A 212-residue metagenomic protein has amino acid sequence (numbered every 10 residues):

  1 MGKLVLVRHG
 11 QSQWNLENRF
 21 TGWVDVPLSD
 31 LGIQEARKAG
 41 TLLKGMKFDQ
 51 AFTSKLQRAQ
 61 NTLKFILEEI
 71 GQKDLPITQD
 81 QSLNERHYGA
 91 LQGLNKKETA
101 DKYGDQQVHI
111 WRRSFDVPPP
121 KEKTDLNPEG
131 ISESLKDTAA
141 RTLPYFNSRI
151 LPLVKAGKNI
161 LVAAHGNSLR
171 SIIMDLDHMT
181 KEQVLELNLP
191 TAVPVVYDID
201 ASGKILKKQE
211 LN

Functional and structural regions predicted by a protein language model:
M1-V5: Extreme N-terminal starter segment of soluble prokaryotic enzymes
S12-D25: Glycine-rich N-terminal loop/short-helix segment of MobA-like nucleotidyltransferase
G22-K38: Short catalytic helix/loop segments, enriched in acidic residues and glycine and frequently bearing histidine
I33-M46, Y145-L151: ANL superfamily AMP-binding
R37-R112, D116-K121, M174-D198, S202-I205: Phosphate-coordination/substrate-recognition cap region in phosphate-metabolizing enzymes
T53-S54, V162-A164: Short beta-strand scaffold positions
G166-S171, L206: GST superfamily/GST-like fold recognition
